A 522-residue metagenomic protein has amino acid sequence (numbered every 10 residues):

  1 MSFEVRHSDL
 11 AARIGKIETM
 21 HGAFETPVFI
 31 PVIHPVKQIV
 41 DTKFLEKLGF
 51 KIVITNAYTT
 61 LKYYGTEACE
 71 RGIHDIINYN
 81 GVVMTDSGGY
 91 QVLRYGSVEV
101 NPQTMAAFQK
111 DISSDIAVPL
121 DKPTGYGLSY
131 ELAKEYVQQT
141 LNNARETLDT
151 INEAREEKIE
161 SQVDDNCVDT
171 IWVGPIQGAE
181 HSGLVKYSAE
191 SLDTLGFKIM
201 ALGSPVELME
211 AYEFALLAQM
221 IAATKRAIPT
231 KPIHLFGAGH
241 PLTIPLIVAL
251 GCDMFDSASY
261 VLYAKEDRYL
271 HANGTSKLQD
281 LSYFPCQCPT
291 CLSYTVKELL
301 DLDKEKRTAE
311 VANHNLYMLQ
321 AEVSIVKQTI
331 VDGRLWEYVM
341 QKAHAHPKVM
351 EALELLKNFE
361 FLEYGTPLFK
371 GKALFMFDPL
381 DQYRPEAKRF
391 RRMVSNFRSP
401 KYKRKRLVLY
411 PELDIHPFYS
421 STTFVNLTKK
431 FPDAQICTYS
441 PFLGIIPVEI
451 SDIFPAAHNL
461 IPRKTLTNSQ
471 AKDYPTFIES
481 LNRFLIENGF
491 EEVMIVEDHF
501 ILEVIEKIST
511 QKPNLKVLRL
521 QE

Functional and structural regions predicted by a protein language model:
M1-D165, F375-Y402, Y410-N488, H499-E522: Non-catalytic, usually N-terminal nucleic-acid engagement modules in DNA/RNA processing proteins
T85, P119, G174-I176, L235 (+2 more regions): Structural beta-sheet core signal
Y126, W336-R384: Helix-enriched interaction subdomains in cytosolic or periplasmic regions, typified by TIR/SEFIR signaling/NADase cores
Q138-L141, T150, A154-S161, C167-L292: Glycine-rich phosphate/ribose-binding loops and adjacent secondary-structure elements that form binding surfaces
A258-E351: Gly/Ser/Thr/Ala-enriched C-terminal appendages of enzymes
V331-R334, V349-L356, L502-S509: NTP/phosphate- and nucleic-acid-binding module
